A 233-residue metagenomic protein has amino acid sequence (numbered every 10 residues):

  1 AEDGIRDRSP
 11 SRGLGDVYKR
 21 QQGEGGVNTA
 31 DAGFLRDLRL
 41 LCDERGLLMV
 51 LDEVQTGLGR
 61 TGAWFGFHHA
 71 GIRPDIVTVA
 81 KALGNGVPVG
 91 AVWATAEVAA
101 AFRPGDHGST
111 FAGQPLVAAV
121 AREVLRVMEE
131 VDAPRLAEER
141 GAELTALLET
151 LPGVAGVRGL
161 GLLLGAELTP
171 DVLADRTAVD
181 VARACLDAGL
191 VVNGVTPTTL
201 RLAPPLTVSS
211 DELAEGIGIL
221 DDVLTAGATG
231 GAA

Functional and structural regions predicted by a protein language model:
A1, G13-L14: Activation loop
A1-D7: Short, exposed "boundary/linker" segments that immediately precede the start of a downstream structural module
R6, G15, K19-A233: Conserved N-terminal phosphate-binding loop of PLP-dependent enzymes in the Aspartate aminotransferase
S9-S11: Serine residues within intrinsically disordered or low-complexity segments
